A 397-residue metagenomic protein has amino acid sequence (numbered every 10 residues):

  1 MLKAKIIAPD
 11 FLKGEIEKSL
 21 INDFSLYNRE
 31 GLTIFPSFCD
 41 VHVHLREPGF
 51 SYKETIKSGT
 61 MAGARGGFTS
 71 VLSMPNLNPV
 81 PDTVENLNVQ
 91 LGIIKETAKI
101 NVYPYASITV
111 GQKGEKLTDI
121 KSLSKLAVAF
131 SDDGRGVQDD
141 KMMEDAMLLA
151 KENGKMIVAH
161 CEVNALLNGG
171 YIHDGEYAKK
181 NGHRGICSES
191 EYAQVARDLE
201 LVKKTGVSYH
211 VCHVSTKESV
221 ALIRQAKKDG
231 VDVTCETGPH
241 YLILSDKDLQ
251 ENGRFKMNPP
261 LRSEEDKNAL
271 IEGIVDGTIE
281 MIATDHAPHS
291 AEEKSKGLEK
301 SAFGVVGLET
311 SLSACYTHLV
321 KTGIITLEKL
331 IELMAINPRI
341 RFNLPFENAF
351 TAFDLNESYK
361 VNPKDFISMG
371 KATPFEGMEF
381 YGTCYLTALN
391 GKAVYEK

Functional and structural regions predicted by a protein language model:
M1-Y27: N-terminal metal-binding scaffold of metallo-dependent hydrolase/deaminase domains
R29-I94: Metal-associated gating/positioning segment near the N- to mid-region
G31, H42, G63, G67 (+10 more regions): Divalent metal-coordination and catalytic microenvironments
V41-E54, L77, Y103-K116, G182-E189: Active-site mouth loops of central-metabolism enzymes
L91-I108: A glycine-rich helix N-cap at a beta->alpha junction
L117-I282: Histidine/acidic residue-rich metal-binding segments in metalloenzymes
K180-G206, G273-D276, E280-I282, A287-F353: His/Asp/Glu-enriched, well-ordered alpha-helical/loop segment that forms or immediately abuts the divalent-metal
G297-K300, K321, N348-K397: C-terminal cap of metal-dependent C-N hydrolases
